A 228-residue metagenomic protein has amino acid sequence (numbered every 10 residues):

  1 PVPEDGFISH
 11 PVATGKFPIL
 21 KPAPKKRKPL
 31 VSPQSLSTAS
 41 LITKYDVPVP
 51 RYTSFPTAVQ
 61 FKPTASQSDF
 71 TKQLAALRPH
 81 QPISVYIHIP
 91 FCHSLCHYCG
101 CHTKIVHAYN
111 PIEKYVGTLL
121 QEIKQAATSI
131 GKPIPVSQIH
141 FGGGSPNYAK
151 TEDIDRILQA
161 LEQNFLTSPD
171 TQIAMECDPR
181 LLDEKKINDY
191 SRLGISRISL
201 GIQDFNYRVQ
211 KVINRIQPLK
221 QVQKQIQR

Functional and structural regions predicted by a protein language model:
V2, G6-S84: Flexible, acidic/Gly-rich N-terminal and inter-domain linker regions that tether and position cofactor-handling modules
R78-P79, H88-P90, K132: Short glycine/proline-enriched loop/turn "hinge" motifs that connect secondary-structure elements and lie
S84-Y86, A174: Short aromatic/hydrophobic contact patches that present stacked aromatics for nucleic-acid/ligand binding
H88-T103: Local cysteine-cluster metal-coordination motifs and their immediate loop/turn environment, predominantly Fe-S cluster
T103-R228: Conserved non-cysteine loop/helix-boundary elements of the Radical SAM core domain that shape
